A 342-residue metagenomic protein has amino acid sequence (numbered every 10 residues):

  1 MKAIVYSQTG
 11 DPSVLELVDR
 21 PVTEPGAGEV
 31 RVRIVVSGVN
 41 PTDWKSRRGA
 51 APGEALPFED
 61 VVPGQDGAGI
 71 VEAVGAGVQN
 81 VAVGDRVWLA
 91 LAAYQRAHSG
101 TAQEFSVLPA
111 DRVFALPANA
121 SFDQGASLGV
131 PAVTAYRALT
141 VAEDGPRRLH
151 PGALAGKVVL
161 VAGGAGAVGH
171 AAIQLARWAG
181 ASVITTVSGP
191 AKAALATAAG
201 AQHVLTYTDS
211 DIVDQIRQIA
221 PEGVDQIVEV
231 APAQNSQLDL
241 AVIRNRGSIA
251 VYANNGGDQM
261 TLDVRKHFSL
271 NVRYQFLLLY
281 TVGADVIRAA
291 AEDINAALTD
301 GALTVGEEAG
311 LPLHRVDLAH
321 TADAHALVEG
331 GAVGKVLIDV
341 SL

Functional and structural regions predicted by a protein language model:
P21-V39, A51-Y94: Glycine-rich beta-strand-centered segment in the early N-terminal region that forms part of a ligand/cofactor-binding
R86, V158, S182, G247-S248 (+1 more regions): Short glycine-centered segments of the SAM/dcSAM-binding site in methyltransferase folds
A126-D209: Mid-domain Rossmann-like dinucleotide-binding core that forms the NAD(H)/NADP(H) cofactor-binding site
D211-P221: Short amphipathic alpha-helix with an adjacent loop that forms part of the alpha/beta core around
Q234-L303, V340-L342: Glycine-rich phosphate-binding loop and adjacent beta-alpha segment of Rossmann(oid) nucleotide-cofactor-binding
R288-L342: C-terminal hydrophobic helical "lid"/dimerization subdomain of Rossmann-like NAD(P)H-dependent oxidoreductases
